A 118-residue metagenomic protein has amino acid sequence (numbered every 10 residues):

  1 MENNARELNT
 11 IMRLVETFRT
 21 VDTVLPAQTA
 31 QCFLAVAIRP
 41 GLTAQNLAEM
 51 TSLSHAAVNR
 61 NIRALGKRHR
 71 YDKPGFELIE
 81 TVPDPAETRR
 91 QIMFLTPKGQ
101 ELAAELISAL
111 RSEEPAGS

Functional and structural regions predicted by a protein language model:
R6-D22: Short, Lys/Arg-enriched N-terminal segment that forms or immediately precedes the first helix of a structured domain
L14, P97-S118: Amphipathic alpha-helical dimerization/coiled-coil segments that flank or bridge DNA-binding/regulatory modules
T17-S54: N-terminal helix-turn-helix DNA-binding core of bacterial DNA-binding proteins
N61: Residues within the DNA-recognition helix of helix-turn-helix
G66-K73: C-terminal flanking helix
F76-D84: Short, basic, alpha-helical segments at the C-terminal edge of helix-turn-helix-like DNA-binding modules
P85-A103: Basic, amphipathic "hinge/linker" alpha-helix immediately C-terminal to the N-terminal HTH DNA-binding motif
